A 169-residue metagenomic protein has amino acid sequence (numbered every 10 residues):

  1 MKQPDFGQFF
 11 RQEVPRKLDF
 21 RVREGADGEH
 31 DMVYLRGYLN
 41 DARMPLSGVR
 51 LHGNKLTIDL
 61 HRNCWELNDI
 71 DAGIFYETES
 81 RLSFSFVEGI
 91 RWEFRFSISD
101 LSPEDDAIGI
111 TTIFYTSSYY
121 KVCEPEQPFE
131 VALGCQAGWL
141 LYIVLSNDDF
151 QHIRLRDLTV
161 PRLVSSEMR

Functional and structural regions predicted by a protein language model:
M1-R169: Surface-exposed, interaction-prone regions used to assemble/regulate multi-protein complexes
